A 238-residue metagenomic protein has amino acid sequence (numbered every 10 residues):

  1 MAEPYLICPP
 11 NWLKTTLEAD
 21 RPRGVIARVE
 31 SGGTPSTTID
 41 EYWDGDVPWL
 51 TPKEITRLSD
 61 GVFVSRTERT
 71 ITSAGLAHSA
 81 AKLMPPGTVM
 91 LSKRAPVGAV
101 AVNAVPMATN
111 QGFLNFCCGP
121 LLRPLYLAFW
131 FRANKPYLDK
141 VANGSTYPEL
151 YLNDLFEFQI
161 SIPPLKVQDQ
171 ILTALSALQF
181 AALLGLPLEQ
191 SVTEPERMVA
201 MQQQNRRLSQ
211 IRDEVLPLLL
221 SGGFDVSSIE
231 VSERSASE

Functional and structural regions predicted by a protein language model:
M1-G33, D44-W49, E157, S161-L172 (+2 more regions): Non-catalytic DNA-recognition/assembly elements of restriction-modification systems
D20-E41, P48, K53-P86, A104 (+1 more regions): Sequence-specific dsDNA recognition surfaces
G87, P124-F131, L172: Short, charged, low-complexity patches
K93, M107-L114, G144-L172, S176-A177: A short glycine-rich beta-alpha junction/loop motif
P96-A99: Short, charged beta-turn/beta-strand-edge "cap" motif at the junction between a beta-strand and an adjacent loop
N110-F129: Short peripheral tails and domain-boundary helices/loops at the edges of structured domains
Y126-L138, A142-G144: Glycine- and charge-enriched low-complexity intrinsically disordered segments
